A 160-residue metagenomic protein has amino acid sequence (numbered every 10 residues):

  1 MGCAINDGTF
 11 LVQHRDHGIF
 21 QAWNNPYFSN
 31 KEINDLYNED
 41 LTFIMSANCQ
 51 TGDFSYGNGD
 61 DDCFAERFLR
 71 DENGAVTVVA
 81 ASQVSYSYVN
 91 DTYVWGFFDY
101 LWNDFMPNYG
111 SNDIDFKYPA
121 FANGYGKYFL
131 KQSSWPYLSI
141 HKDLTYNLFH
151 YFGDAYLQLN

Functional and structural regions predicted by a protein language model:
M1-N58: Catalytic-core segments of thiol-dependent peptidases
G52-N160: Active-site-proximal C-terminal subdomain of hydrolase catalytic domains
